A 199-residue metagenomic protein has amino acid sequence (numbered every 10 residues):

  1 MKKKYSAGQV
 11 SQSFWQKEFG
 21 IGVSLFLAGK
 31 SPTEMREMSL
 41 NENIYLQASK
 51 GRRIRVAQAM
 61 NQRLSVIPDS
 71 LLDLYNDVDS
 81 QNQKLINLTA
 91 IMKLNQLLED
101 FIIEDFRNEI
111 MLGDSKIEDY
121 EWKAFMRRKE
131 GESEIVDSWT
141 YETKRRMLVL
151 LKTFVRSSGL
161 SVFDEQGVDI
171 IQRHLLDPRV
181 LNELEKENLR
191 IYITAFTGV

Functional and structural regions predicted by a protein language model:
M1-L85: Eukaryotic partner-binding/assembly regions in large regulatory complexes
G8-Q9, Q16, L25, G29 (+4 more regions): Leucine-rich, amphipathic alpha-helical/linker segments
Q47-K50, R127-R146: Short, positively charged loop/turn segments that connect secondary-structure elements
R63-V66, E104, N108, R128-E132 (+1 more regions): Amphipathic alpha-helical interaction surfaces
L72-N76, L112-D119, I135-W139, Q166-V168: Short acidic alpha-helical/loop segments enriched in Asp/Glu that coordinate divalent cations
I86-S115: Positively charged, polyanion-binding regions of nucleic-acid-associated proteins
D137-V199: Accessory, usually C-terminal, subdomains that scaffold auxiliary metal cofactors
